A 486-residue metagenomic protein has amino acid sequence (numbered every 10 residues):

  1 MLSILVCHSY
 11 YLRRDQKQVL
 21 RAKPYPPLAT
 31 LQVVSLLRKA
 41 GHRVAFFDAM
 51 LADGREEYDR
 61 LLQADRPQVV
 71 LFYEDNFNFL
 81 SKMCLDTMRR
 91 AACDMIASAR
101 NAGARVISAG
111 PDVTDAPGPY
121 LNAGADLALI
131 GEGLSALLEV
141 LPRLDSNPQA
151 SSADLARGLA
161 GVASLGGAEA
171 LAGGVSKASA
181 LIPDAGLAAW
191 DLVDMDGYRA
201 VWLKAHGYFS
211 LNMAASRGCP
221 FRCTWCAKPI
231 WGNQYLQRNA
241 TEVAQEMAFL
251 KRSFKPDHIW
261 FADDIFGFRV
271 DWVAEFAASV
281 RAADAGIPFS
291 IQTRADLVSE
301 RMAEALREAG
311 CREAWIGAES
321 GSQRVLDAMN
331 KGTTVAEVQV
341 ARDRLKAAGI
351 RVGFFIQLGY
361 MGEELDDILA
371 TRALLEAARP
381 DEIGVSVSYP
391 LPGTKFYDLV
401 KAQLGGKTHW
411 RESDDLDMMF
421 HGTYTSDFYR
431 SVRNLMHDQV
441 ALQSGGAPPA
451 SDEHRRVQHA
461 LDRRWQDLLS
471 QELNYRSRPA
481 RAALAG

Functional and structural regions predicted by a protein language model:
L2-A248, R252-S253: Acidic, low-complexity intrinsically disordered segments
L2-V6, D59-L62, Q68-F72, D145 (+3 more regions): Radical SAM enzyme core and accessory elements
L12-Q16, L80, D115-G118, F221 (+6 more regions): Flexible glycine/acidic-rich beta-alpha junction loops that bind and position SAM and/or redox cofactors in anaerobic
Y25, A188-F355, A373: Radical SAM [4Fe-4S] cluster-binding motif and immediate context
A49-A52, I265, R294, G321-N330 (+3 more regions): Conserved strand-turn element in the central/C-terminal portion of the radical SAM core barrel that lines
L85-D94, A274-E275, K331-E337, D367-L369: Charged helix-capping and loop-helix junction motifs
P117-N122, M302, G362-A377: Catalytic cores of alpha/beta
